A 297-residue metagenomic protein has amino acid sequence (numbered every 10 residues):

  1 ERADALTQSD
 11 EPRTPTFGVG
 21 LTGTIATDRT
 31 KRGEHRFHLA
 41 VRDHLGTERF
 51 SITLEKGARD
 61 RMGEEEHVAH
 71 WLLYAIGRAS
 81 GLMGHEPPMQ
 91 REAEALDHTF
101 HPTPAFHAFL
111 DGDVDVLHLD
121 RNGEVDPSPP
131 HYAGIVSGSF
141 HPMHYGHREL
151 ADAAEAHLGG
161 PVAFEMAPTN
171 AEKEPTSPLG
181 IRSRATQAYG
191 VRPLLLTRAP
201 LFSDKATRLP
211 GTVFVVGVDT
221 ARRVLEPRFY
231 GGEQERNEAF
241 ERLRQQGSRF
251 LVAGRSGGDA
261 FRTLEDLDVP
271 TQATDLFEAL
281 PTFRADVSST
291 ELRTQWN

Functional and structural regions predicted by a protein language model:
E1: Ligand-binding beta-strand-loop-alpha-helix segment within the catalytic cores of soluble metabolic enzymes
D4: Nucleic-acid endo/exonuclease domains
Q8-N297: Nucleotidyltransferase catalytic core that binds NTPs
